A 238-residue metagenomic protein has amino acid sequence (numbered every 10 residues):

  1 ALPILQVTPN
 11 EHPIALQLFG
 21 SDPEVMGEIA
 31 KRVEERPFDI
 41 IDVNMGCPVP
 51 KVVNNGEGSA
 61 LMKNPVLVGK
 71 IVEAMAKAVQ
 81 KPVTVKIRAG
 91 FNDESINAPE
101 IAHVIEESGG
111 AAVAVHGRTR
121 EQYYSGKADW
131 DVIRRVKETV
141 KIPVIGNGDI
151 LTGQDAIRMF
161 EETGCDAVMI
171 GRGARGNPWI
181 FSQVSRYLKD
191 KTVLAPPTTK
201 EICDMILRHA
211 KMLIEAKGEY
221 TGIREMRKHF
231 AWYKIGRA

Functional and structural regions predicted by a protein language model:
L5-T8, M75: Short secondary-structure boundary/capping segments
P9-P13: Short connector loops at helix/strand junctions that flank enzyme active sites, especially segments positioning acidic
G20-S21: Cofactor-cradling patches in redox/metallo enzymes
G27-I41, M45-E57, V66-I142: Alpha/beta enzyme core
A78-Q80, E94-A112, Y124, D131 (+2 more regions): Alpha/beta catalytic cores of nucleotide-metabolism and tRNA/nucleoside-modifying enzymes
